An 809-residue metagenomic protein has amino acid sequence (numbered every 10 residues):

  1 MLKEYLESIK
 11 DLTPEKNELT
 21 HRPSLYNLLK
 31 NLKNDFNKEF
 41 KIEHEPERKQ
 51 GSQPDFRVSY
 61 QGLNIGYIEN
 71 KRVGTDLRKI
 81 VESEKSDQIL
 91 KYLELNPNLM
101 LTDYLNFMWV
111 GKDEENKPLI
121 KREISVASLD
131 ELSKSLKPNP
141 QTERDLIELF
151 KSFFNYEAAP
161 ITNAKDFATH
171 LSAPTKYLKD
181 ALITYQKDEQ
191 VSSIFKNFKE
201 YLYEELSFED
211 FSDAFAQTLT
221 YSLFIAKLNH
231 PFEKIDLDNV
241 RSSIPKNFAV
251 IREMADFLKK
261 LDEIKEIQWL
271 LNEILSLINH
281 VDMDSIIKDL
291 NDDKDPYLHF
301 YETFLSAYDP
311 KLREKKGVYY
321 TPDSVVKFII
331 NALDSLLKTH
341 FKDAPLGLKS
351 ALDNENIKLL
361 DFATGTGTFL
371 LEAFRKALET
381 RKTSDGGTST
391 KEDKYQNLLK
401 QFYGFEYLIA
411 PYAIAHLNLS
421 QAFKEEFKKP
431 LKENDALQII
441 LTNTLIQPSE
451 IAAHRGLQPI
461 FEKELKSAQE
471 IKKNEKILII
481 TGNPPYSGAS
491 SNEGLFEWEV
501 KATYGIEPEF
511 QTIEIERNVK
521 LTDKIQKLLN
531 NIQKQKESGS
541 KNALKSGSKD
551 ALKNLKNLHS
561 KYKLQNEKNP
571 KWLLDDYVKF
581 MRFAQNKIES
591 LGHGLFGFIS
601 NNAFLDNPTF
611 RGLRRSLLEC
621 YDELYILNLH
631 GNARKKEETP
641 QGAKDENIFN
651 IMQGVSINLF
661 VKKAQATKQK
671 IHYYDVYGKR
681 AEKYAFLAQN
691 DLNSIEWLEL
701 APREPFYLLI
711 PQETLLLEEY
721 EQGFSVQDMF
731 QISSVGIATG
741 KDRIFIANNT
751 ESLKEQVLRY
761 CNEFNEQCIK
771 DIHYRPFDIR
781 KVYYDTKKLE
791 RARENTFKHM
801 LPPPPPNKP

Functional and structural regions predicted by a protein language model:
M1-R48, A249-I251: Charged, often low-complexity linker/regulatory segments
M1-T13, Y60-N64, K71-A214, T218 (+6 more regions): Short, basic/polar, glycine-containing "phosphate-handling" surface segments that engage DNA
Y26-L29, E84-D103, N418-E425, L574-K587: Metal-dependent nuclease catalytic cores in nucleic-acid-processing enzymes, especially RNase H-like/related
E43-E47, D292, S306, P310-I626 (+1 more regions): SAM-dependent methyltransferase catalytic region
Q50-I65, S656: Short acidic loop-to-beta-strand element that houses the catalytic metal-binding Asp/Glu of nuclease active sites
L63-I65, E94-N98, Y104-L105, L398-Q401 (+6 more regions): Short glycine-/polar-rich loops that comprise or flank the Walker A/P-loop and associated switch/sensor motifs
N163, A168-N197, E204, E209 (+6 more regions): Class I S-adenosyl-L-methionine
N492-G494, L564-K568, F583-P809: Sequence-level detector for compositionally biased, low-complexity segments
